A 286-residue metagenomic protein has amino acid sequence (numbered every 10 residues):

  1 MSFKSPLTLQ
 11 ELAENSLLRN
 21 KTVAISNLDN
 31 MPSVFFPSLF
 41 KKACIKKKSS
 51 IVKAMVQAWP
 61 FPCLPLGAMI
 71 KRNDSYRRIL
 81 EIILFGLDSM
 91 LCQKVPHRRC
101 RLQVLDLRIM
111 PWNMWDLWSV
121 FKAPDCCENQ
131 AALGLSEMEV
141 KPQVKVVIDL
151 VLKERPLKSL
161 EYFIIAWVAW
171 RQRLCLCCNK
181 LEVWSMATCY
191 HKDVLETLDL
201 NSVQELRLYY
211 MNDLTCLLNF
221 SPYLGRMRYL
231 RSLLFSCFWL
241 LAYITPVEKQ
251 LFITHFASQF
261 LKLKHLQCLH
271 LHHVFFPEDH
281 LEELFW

Functional and structural regions predicted by a protein language model:
M1-F36, C44: N-terminal alpha-helical scaffolding segments that mark the starts of alpha-solenoid/helical-repeat architectures
V23-A24, L28, K46, S50-A54 (+6 more regions): Short, flexible/disordered secondary-structure transition segments
A24-I25, F36, I51-V52, I83-L91 (+9 more regions): Leucine-rich repeat
K42, K47-K145: Death-fold interaction domains
W59, C100, L176, L198-N201 (+3 more regions): Inter-repeat linker/turn residues at the boundaries of leucine-rich repeats
L64-G67, C100-R108, L133, K141 (+8 more regions): Conserved hydrophobic beta-strand positions in leucine-rich repeat
M69, M110, M186-C189, M211 (+2 more regions): Conserved "Asn-ladder"/turn position within leucine-rich repeats
